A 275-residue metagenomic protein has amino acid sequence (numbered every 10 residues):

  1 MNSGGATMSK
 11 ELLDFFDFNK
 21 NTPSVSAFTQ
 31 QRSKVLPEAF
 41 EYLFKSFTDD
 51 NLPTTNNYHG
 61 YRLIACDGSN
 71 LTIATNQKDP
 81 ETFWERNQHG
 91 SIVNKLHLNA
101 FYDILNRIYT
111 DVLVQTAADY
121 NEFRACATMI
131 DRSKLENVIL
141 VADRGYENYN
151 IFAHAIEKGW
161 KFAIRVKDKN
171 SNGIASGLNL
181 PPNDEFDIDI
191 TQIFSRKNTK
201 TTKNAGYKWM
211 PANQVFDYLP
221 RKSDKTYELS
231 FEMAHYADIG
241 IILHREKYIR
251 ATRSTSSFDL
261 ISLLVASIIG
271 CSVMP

Functional and structural regions predicted by a protein language model:
M1-G5, D14, K20-P23, A27-V35 (+5 more regions): Single, function-defining residue in the core of a domain
F44, D50: Glycine/small-residue-rich loop that forms an oxyanion/phosphate-binding "nest" at active or ligand-binding sites
T54-T55: Alpha-helical solenoid repeats of the armadillo/HEAT superfamily in eukaryotic scaffolding/adaptor proteins
W84: Extracytosolic and intramembrane catalytic regions of membrane-associated proteins in envelope/secretory systems
